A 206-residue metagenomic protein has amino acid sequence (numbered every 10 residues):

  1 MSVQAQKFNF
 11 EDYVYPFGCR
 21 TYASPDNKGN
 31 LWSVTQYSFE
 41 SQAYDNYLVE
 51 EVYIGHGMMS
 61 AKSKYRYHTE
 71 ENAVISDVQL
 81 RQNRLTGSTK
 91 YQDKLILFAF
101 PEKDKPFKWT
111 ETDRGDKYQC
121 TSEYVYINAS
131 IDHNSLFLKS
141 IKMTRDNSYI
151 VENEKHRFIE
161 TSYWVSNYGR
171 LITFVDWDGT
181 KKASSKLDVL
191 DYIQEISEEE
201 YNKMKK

Functional and structural regions predicted by a protein language model:
Q6-K206: Conserved functional acidic sites
